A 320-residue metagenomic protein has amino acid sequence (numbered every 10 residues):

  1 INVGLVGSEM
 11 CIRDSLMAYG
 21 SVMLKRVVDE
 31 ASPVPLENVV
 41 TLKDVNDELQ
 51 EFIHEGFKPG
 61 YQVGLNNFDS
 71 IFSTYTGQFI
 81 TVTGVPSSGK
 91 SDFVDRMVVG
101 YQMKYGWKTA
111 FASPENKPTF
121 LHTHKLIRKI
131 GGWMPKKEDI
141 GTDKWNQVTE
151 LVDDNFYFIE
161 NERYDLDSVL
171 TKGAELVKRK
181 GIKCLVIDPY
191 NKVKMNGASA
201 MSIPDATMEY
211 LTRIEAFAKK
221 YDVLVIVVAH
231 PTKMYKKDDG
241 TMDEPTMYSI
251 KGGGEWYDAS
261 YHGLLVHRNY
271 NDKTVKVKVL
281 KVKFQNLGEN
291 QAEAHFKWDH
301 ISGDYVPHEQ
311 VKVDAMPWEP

Functional and structural regions predicted by a protein language model:
I1-S15: Single conserved hydrophobic/aromatic residue that forms the stacking wall/gate of nucleotide- or nucleobase-binding
V34-G132, W318-E319: The Walker A/P-loop phosphate-binding site
Q62-L65, T119, W145, L166 (+3 more regions): Amphipathic alpha-helical transducer elements in NTP-driven molecular machines
D69-S70, M103-G181, A292-H295: Cytosolic-facing regulatory segments adjacent to core modules
F111, V186-I187, V223-H230: Structural recognition of the conserved hydrophobic beta-strand(s) that form the central parallel beta-sheet of P-loop
P114, H230, R268: Cofactor-binding loop segments of dinucleotide-utilizing enzymes, especially the Rossmann-like FAD- and NAD(P)+-binding
Y157-K220: Phosphate-binding/switch loop-helix module in NTP-utilizing enzymes
L166-L185, A216-Y221, M234-P320: C-terminal regions of RecA-like/P-loop NTPase motor modules
